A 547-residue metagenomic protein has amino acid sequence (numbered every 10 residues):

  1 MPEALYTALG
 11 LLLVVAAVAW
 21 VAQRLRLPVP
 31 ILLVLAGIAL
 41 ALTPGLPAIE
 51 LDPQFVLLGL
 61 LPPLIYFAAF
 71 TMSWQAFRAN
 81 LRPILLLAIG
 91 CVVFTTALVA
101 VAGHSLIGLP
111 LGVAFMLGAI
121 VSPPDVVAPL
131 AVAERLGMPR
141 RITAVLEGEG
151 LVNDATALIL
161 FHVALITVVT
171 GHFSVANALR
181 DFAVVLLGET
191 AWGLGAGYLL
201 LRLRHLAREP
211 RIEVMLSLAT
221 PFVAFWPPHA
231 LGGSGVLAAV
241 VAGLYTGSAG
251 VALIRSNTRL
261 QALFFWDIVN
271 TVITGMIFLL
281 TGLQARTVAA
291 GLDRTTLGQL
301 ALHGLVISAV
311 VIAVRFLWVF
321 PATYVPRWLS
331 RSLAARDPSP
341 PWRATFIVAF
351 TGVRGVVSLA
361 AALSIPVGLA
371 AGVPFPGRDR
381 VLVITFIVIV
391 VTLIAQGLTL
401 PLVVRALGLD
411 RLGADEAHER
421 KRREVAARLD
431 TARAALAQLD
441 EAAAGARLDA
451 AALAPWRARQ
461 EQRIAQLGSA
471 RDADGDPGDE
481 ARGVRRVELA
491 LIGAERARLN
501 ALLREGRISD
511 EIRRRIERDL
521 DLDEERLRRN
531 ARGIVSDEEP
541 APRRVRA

Functional and structural regions predicted by a protein language model:
M1-A426, R433, R504-D519, D523-A547: Transmembrane helical cores of multi-pass secondary ion antiporters/exchangers
R286-R294, L409-D510: Non-transmembrane accessory domains of multi-pass membrane transporters/channels
